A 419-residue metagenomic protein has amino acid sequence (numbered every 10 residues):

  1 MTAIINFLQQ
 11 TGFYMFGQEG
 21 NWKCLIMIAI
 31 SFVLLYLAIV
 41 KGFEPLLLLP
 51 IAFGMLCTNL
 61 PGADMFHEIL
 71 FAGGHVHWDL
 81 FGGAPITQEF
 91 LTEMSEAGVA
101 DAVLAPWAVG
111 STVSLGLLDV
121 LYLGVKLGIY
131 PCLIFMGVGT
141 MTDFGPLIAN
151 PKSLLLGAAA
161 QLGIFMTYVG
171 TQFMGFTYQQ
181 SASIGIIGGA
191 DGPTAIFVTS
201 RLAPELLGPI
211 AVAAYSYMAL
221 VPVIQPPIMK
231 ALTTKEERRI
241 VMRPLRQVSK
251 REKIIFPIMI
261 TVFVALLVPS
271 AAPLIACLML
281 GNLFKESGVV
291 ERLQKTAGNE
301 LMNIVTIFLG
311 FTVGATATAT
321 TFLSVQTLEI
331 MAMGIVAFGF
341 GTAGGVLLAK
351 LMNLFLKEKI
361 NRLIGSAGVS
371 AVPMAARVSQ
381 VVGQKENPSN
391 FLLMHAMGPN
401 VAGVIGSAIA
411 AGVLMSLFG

Functional and structural regions predicted by a protein language model:
M1-G20, G62-I134: Interfacial loop/helix-cap signal at membrane boundaries in integral membrane proteins
L34, Y122-I148, G281-F284, M302-S324: Hydrophobic transmembrane alpha-helices of secondary-active transporters and Na+-translocating membrane complexes
V40-L48, F66-H67, V120-L121, M141-L156 (+4 more regions): Interfacial helix-loop-helix linkers and transmembrane-helix boundary segments in multi-pass membrane proteins
L127, F135-M141, L156-M166, G170 (+3 more regions): Alpha-helical membrane segments and immediately flanking helix-loop junctions that form or couple to the substrate/ion
P146-Y168, T320-G345, A396-N400: Entry/N-cap segments of selected transmembrane alpha helices and their immediately preceding amphipathic helices
E205-V223, M333-G341, I364-A367: Alpha-helical transmembrane segments
A213-V289: Membrane-embedded hairpin module used as a gating/binding unit in multi-pass transport and secretion proteins
T261-L348: Transmembrane helical segments that form the transport core of multi-pass membrane transport proteins
